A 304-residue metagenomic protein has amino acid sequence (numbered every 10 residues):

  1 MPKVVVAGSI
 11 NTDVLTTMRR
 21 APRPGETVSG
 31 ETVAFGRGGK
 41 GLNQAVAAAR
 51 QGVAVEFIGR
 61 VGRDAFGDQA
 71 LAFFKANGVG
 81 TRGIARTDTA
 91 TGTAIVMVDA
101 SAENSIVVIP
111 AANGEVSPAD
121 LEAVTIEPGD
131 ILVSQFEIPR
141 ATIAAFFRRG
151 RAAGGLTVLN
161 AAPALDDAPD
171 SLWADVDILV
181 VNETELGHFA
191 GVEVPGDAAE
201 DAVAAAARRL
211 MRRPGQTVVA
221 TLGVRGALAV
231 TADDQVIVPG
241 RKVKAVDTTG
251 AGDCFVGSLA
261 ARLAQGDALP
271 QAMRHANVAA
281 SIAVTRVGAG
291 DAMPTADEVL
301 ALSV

Functional and structural regions predicted by a protein language model:
M1-I10, A72-R86, V96-Q235, E298: Ribokinase/PfkB-type carbohydrate-kinase core domain
M1-R60, A65-Q69, K75-A76, A245-V246: Glycine-rich phosphate/adenosyl-contacting loop at the front of the ribokinase-like
M1-V4, D166, D197-V304: Conserved phosphate-binding/catalytic region of the ribokinase-like
Q44-A45, A70, A145-R148, A279: Aromatic/hydrophobic pocket-lining residues that form π-stacking "cages" and hydrophobic walls in ligand
A48, N182, G252: Short, conserved phosphate/pyrophosphate- and ester-handling motifs at nucleotide-, phospho-/glycolipid
I58, V107, V238: Hydrophobic residues at beta-strand termini and immediately following loops that shape nucleotide-binding pockets
T89-G92: Short acidic/glycine-enriched loop/turn segments that link adjacent beta-strands
